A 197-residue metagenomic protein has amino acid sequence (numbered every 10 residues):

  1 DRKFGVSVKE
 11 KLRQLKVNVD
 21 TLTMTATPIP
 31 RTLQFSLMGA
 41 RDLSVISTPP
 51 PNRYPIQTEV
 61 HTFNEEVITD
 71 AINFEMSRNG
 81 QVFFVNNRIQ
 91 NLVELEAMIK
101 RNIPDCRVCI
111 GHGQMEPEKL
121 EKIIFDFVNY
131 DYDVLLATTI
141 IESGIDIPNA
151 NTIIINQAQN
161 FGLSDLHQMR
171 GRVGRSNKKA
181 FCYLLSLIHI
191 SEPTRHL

Functional and structural regions predicted by a protein language model:
D1-L187: Inter-lobe coupling/hinge segments of SF2-like helicase ATPases
I188-L197: Single conserved hydrophobic/aromatic residue that forms the stacking wall/gate of nucleotide- or nucleobase-binding
